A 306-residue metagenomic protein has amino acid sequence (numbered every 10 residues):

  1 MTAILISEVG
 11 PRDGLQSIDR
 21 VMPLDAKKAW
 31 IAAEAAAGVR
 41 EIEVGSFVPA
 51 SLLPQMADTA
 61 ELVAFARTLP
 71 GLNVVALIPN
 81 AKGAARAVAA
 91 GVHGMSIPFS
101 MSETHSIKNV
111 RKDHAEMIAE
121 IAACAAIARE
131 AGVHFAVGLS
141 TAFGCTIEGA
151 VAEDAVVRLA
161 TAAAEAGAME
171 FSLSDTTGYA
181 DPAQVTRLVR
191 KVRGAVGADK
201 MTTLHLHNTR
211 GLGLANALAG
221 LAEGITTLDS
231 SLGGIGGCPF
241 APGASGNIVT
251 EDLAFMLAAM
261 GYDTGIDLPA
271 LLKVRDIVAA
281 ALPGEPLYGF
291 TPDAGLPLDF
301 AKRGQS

Functional and structural regions predicted by a protein language model:
M1-S306: Catalytic cores and adjacent flexible loops of soluble metabolic enzymes that perform enolate/carbanion chemistry on
